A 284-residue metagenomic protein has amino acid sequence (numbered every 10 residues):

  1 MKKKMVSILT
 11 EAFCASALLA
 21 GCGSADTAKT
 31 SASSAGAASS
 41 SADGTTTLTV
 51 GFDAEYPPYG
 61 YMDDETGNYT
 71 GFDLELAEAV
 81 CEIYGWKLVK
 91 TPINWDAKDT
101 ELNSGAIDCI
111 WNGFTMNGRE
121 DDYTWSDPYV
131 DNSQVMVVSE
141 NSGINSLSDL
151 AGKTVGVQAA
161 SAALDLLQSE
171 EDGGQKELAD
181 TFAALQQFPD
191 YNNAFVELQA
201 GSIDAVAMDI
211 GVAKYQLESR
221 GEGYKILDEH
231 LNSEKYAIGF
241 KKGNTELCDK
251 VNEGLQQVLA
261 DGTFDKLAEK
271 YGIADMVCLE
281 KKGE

Functional and structural regions predicted by a protein language model:
L19-A35: Bacterial lipoprotein signal-peptidase II cleavage site
A35-G113, Q187, D261, K270: Extracytoplasmic small-molecule ligand-binding "clamshell" domains of the periplasmic binding protein/Venus flytrap
A54, D131-V138, I210, K214 (+2 more regions): Periplasmic-binding protein-like
M62, A77-W86, A163-Q187, L217-G221: Ligand-binding cleft/hinge of the Venus flytrap
E78-I83, T91-P92, D96-C109, T124 (+4 more regions): Short helices/loops that flank or line small-molecule/ion binding pockets
A97, G113-D122, L166-S169, E197-S233: A ligand-binding cleft/hinge motif common to bilobed small-molecule-binding domains
K98-G113, E120-S133, L227: Short beta-strand-centered segments that line the small-molecule binding cleft or hinge of alpha/beta clamshell
V138-V155: Flexible hinge/capping segments at coil-to-helix
